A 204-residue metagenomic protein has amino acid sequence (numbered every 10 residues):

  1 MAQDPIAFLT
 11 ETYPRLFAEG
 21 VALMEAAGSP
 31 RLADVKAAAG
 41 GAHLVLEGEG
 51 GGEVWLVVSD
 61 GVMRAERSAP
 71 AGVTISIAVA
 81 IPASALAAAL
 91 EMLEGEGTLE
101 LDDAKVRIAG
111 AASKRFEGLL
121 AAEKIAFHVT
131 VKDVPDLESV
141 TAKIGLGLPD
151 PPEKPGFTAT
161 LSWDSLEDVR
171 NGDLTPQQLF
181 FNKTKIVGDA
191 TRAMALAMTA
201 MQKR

Functional and structural regions predicted by a protein language model:
M1-R204: Feature captures hydrophobic
